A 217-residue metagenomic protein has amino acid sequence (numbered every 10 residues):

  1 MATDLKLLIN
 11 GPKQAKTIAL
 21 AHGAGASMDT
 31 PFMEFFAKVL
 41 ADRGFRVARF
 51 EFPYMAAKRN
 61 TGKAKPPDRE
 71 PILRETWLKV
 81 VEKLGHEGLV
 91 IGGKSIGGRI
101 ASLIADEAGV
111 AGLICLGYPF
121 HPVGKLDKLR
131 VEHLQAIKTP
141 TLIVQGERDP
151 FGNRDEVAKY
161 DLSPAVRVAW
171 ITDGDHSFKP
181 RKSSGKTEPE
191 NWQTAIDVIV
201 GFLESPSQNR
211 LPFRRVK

Functional and structural regions predicted by a protein language model:
A2-L89, A105, D175-E188: Serine-hydrolase catalytic machinery in alpha/beta-hydrolase-like enzymes
I91-G93, L116: Short beta-strand immediately N-terminal to the catalytic nucleophile in serine-hydrolase-like folds
G93-G97, A101: Gly/Ala-rich beta-loop-alpha elbow adjacent to hydrolase catalytic centers
I100-I104, G124: Hydrolases whose catalytic domains are alpha/beta-hydrolase-1, hotdog thioesterase, or metallo-beta-lactamase-like
G109-H121: A conserved short beta-strand
I137, I143-Q145, D149: Short beta-strand/loop motif that positions the catalytic acidic residue of the alpha/beta-hydrolase fold
P150-E156: Conserved alpha/beta-hydrolase "acid-adjacent" motif
K182-K217: Catalytic active-site module of serine/aspartate enzymes centered on a nucleophile-bearing elbow/loop
